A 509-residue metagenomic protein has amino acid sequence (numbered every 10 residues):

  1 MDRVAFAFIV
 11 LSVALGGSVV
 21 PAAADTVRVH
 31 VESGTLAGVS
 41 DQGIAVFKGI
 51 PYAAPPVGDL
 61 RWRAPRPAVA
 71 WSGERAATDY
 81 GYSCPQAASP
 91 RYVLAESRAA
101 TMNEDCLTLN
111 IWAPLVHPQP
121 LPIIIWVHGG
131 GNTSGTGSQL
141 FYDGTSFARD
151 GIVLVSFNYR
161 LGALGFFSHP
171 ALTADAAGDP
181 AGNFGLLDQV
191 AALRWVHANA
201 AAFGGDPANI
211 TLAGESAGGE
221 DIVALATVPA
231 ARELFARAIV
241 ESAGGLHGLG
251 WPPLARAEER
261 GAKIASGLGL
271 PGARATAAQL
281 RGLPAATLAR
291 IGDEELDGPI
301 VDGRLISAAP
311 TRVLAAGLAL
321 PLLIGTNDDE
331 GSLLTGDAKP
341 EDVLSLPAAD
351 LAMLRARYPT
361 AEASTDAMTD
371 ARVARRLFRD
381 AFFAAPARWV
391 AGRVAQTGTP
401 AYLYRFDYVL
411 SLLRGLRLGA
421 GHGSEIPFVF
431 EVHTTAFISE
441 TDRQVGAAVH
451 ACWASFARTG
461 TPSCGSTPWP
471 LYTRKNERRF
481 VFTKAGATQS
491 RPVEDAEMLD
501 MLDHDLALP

Functional and structural regions predicted by a protein language model:
M1-D2: N-terminal secretory signal peptides that target proteins for export/translocation
A5-S18: Bacterial N-terminal signal peptides
A22-N183, S439-V449, A457-S466, A485-T488 (+1 more regions): Non-catalytic accessory segments of hydrolases
P85-Q86, M102, A385-P509: Mobile gating loops/cap/lid regions near enzyme active sites that modulate substrate access
S89-P271, S307-A308, R312-T335, T399 (+1 more regions): Serine-hydrolase-like catalytic core of hydrolytic proteins
I124, S156, V190-L193, H197 (+13 more regions): Non-transmembrane alpha-helical segments in soluble domains of secreted/periplasmic/extracellular proteins
R237, G245-L246, A278-R443: Substrate-gating cap/lid region and adjacent catalytic-acid/histidine neighborhood within extracellular/lumenal
